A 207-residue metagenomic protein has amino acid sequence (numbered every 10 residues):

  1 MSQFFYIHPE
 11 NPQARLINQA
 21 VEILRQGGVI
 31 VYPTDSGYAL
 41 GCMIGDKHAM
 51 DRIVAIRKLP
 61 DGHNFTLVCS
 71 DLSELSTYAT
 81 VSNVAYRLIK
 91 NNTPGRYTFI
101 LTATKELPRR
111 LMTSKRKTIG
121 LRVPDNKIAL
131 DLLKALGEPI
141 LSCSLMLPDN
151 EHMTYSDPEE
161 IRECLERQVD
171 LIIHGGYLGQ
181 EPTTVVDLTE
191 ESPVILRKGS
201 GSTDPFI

Functional and structural regions predicted by a protein language model:
M1-I207: Active-site-adjacent structural elements in enzyme catalytic cores
